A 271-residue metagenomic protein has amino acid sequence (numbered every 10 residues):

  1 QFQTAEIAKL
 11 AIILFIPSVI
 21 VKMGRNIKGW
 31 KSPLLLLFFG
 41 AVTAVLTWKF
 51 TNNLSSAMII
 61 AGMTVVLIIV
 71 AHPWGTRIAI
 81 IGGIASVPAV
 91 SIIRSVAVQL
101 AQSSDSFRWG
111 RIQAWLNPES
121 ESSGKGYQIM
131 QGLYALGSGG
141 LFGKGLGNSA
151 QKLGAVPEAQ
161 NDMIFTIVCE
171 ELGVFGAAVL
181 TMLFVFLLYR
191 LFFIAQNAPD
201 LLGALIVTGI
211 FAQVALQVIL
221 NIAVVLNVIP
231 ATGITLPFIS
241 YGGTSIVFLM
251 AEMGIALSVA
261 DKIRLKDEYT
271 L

Functional and structural regions predicted by a protein language model:
Q1-A8, F50-N52, S56, G140-G145 (+1 more regions): Glycine/serine-rich anion-binding loops at beta->alpha junctions that coordinate negatively charged ligand groups
Q1-G124, T166-V224, A251-I255, T270-L271: Hydrophobic alpha-helical transmembrane segments of multi-pass inner membrane proteins, especially in bacterial systems
M23, R108-R111, G137-S138, F142 (+3 more regions): Glycine-rich, flexible loop/turn motifs
I92-S95, S138-G139, E158-D162, I194-A195 (+3 more regions): Alpha-helix boundary/capping detector
S103, A135, V228: Conserved catalytic core of Hanks-type protein kinase domains
L133-F175, A198, L202: Long extracytoplasmic/lumenal interhelical loops at the membrane interface of multi-pass membrane proteins
Q217-L271: A juxtamembrane structural motif centered on a specific transmembrane helix
